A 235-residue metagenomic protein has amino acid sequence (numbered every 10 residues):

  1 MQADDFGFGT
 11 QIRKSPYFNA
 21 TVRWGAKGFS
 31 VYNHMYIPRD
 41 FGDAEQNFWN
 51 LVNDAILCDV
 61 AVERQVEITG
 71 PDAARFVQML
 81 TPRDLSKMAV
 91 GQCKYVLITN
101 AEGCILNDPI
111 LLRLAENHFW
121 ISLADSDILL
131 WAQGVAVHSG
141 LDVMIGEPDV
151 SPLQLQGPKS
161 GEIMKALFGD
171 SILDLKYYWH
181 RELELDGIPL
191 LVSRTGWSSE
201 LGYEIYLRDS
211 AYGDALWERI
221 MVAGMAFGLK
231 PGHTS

Functional and structural regions predicted by a protein language model:
M1-V96, C104: Acidic, proline/glycine-enriched N-terminal capping motif
S15, W24, H34-Y36, L141-S235: Glycine-rich, acidic
A44-N53, I98-D108, V137-G140, E184-V192: Short amphipathic beta-strand starts and helix->beta connectors
E67, L112, S122-A124, Y206-R208: Short hydrophobic/aromatic beta-strand micro-patches that form the beta-sheet surface supporting nucleotide- or nucleic
P71-I105, S160-L190: Internal amphipathic helical hairpin motif
W131-S139, V143-I145: Surface-exposed recognition patches
